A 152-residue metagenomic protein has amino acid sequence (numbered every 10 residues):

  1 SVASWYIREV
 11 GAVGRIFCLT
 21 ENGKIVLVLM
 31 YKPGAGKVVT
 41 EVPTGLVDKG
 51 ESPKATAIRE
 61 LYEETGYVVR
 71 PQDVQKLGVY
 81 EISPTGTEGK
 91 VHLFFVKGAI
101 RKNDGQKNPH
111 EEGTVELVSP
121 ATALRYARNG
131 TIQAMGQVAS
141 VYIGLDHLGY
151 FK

Functional and structural regions predicted by a protein language model:
S1-F17, E21: Acidic, metal-coordinating catalytic segment for phosphate/diphosphate chemistry, firing primarily on the Nudix
A3, G14-R15, L46-G136: Unchanged
R8-V10, M30-G34: Short, solvent-exposed aromatic-acidic interface loops
T20-N22, Y31, V96-R101, P120-A121 (+1 more regions): Short loop segments at secondary-structure junctions
G34-T40: A conserved beta-turn-beta hairpin within the catalytic core of GNAT-like acetyltransferases that forms part
V138-K152: Short, amphipathic C-terminal "tail helix"
